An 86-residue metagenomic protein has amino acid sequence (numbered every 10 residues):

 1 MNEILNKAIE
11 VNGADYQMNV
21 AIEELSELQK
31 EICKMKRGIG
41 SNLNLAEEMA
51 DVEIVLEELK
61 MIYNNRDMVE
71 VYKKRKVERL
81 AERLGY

Functional and structural regions predicted by a protein language model:
M1-Y86: Flexible "arm" and connector segments at domain edges
